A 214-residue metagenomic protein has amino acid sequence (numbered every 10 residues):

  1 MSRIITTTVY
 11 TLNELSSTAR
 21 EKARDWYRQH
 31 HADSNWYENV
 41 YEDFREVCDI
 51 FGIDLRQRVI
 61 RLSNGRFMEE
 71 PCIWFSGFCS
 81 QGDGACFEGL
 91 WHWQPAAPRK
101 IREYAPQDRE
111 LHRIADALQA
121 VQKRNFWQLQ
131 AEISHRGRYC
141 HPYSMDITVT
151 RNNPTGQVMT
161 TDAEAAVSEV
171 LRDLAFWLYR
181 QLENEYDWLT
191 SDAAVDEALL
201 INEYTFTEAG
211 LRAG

Functional and structural regions predicted by a protein language model:
M1-G214: Alpha-helical propensity feature that highlights long, continuous alpha-helices across diverse contexts
